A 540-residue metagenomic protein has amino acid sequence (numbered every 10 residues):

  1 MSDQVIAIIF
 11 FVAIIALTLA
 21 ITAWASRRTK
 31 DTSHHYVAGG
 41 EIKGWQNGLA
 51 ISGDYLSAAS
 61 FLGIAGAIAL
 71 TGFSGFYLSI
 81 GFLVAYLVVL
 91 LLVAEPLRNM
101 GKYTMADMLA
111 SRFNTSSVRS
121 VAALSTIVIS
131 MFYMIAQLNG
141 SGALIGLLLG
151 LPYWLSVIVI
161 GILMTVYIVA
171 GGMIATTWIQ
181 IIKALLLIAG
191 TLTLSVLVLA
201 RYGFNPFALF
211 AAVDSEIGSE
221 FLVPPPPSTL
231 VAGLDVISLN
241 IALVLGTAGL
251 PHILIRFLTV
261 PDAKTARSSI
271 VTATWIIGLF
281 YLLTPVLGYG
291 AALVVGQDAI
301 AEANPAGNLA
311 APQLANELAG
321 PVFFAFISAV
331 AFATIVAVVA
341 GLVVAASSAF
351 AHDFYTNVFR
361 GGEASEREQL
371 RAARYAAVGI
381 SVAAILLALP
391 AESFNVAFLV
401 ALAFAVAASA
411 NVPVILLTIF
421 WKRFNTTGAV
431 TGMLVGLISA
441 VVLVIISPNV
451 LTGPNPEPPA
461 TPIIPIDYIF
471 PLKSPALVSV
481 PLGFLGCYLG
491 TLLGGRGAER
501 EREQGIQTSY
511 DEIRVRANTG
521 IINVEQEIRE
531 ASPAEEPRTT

Functional and structural regions predicted by a protein language model:
M1-T540: Membrane-embedded helix-loop-helix hairpins and adjacent transmembrane boundary segments in multi-pass transporters
